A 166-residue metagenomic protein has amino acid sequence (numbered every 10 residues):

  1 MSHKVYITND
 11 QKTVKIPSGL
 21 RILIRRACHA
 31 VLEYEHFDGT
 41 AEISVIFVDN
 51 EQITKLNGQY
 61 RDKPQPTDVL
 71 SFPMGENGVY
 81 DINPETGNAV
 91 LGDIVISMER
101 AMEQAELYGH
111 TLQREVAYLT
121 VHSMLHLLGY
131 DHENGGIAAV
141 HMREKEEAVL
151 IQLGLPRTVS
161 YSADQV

Functional and structural regions predicted by a protein language model:
M1-A117, L125-V166: An acidic/histidine-cluster motif and surrounding catalytic segment that typifies divalent-metal-assisted enzyme active
